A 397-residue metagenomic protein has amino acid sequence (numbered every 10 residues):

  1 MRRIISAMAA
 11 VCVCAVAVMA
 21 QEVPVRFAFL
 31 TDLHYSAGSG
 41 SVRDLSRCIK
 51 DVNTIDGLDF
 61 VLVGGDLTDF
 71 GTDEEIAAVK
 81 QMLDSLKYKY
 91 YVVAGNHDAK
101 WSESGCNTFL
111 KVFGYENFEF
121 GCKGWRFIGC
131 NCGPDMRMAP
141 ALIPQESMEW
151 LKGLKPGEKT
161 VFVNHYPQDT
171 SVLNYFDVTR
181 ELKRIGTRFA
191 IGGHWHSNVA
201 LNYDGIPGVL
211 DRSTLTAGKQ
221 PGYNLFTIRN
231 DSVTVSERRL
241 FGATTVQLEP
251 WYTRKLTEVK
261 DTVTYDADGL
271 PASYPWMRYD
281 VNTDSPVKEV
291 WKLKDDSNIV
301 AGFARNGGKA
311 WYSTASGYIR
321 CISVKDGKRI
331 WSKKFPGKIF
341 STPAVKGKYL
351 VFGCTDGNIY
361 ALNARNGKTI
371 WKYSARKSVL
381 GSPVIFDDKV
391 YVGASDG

Functional and structural regions predicted by a protein language model:
M1-E22: Bacterial Sec-dependent N-terminal signal peptides
V16-A78, P156: N-terminal active-site segment of His-dependent metallophosphoesterases
Q21-A28, E119-G129, K155-T160, N202-P207: Beta-strand-turn-beta hairpins that frame and shape the catalytic cleft of phosphate-ester-processing enzymes
R26-R47, T68-F70, D98-V112, P134-Q145: Acidic/histidine-rich helix-loop elements that form or flank divalent-metal/phosphate-binding sites at the catalytic
S36-S39, D69-E75, N96-S104, D135-M138 (+3 more regions): Active-site environment of divalent metal-dependent phosphoester hydrolases
R47, I206-S273: Binuclear metal-dependent phosphoesterase catalytic core
D51-F60, M138-G208: His/acidic metal-ligating clusters that form di-metal
E258-V300, A304-L380, V384-G397: Extracytoplasmic/lumenal domain signature
